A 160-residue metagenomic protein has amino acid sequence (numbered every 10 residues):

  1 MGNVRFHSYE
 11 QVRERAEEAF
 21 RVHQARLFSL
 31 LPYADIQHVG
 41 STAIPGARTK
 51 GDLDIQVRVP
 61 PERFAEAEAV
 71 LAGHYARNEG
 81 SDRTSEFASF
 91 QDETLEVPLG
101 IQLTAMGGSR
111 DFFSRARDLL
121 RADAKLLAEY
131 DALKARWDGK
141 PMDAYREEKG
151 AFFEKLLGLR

Functional and structural regions predicted by a protein language model:
M1, G46-K50, E93: Short, flexible turn/loop "capping" segments at secondary-structure junctions
M1-Q37, F153, R160: Helical scaffold of the NTase/Pol beta-like nucleotidyltransferase catalytic core
H7-Q24, V59-L95: Metal-dependent nucleotidyltransferase catalytic core
Q24-L53, V57-E66: Active-site nucleotide-donor binding segment shared across nucleotidyl transfer reactions
Y33-D35, H74, P98: A generic structural signal for alpha->beta connector loops
V39-S41, S81, T104: Conserved beta-strand termini and adjacent loop/short-helix elements that scaffold enzyme active sites in alpha/beta
I55, V97-A105: A short acidic-to-branched-hydrophobic micro-motif
S109-R160: Catalytic cores of NTP-dependent nucleotidyl/adenyl transfer enzymes across multiple folds
